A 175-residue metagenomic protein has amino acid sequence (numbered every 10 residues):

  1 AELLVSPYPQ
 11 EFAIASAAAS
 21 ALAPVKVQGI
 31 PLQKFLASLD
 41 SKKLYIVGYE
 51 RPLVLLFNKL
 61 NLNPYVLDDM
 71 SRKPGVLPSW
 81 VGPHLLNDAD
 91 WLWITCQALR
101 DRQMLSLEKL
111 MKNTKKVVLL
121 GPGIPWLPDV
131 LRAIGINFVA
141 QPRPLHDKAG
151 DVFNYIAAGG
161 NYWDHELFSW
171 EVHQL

Functional and structural regions predicted by a protein language model:
A1-R51, L56-N58, N154, W170-L175: Electropositive, gly/pro-rich neighborhoods at or near active sites that engage anionic ligands
Q28-L32, S71-V81, L99-D101: Active-site glycine-rich loop that binds ribose-phosphate moieties when present
Y45, W91-T95, V118: Structural motif
Y49-P52, V66-R72, P122-W126: Short, polar loop motifs at secondary-structure junctions
L56, Q103-L110, V130: A short acidic, amphipathic alpha-helical/loop segment
L56-L85, A89-D90: Histidine/lysine/aspartate-rich catalytic loop segments that bind and position anionic ligands
N61-L62, M111-K116, I136: A short helix->loop->beta-strand "cap" motif at the edges of active sites that frequently abuts
V118-L175: C-terminal functional extensions of proteins
